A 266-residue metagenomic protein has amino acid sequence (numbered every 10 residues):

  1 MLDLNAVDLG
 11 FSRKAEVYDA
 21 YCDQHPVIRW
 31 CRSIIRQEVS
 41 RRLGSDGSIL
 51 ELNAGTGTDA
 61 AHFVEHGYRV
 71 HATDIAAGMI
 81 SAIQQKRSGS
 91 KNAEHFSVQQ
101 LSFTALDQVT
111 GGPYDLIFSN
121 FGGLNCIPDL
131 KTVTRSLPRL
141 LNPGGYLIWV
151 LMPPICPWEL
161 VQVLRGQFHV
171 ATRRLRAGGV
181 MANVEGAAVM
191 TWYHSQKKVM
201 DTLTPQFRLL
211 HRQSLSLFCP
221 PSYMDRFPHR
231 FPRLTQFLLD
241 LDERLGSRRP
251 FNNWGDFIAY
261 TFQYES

Functional and structural regions predicted by a protein language model:
M1-G44, T58, H62: Conserved class I S-adenosyl-L-methionine
T56-A105: Class I SAM-dependent methyltransferase SAM/SAH-binding core
Q108-I117: A short acidic, Gly/Pro-enriched loop at the edge of an enzyme's catalytic core that lines a small-molecule cofactor
L116-D129: A short SAM/SAH-binding and catalytic strip from SAM-dependent methyltransferases
K131-P143: A short glycine-rich, Lys/Arg-flanked "PGG" loop and its adjoining helix->strand segment in the class I
Y146-R176: Conserved class I S-adenosyl-L-methionine
A188-F207, R212: Short alpha-helix
D201, H211-S266: A C-terminal cap/extension of S-adenosyl-L-methionine-dependent methyltransferases that defines the acceptor-substrate
